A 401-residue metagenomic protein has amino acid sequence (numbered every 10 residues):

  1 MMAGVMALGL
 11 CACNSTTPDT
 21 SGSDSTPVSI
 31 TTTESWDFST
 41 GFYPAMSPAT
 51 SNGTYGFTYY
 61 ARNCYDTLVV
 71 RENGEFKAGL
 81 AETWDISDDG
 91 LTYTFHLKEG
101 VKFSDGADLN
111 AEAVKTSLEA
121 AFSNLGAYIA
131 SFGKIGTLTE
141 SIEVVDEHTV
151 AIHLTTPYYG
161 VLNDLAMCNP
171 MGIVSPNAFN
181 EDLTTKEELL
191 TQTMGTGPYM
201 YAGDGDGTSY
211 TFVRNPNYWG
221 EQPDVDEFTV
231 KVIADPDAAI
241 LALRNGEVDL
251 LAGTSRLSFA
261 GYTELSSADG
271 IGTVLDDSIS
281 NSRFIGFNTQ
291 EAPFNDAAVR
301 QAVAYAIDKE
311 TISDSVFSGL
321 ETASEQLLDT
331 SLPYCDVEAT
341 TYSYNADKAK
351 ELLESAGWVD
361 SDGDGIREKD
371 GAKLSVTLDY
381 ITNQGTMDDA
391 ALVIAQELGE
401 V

Functional and structural regions predicted by a protein language model:
G9-A12: C-terminal motif of bacterial Sec signal peptides marking the signal peptidase cleavage site
T33-D88, E119, M194: N-terminal lobe/hinge region of extracytoplasmic solute-binding protein
T54-Y55, M167-P223, E227, A346-D347 (+1 more regions): Gly/Pro-rich hinge or "lid" segments in bacterial periplasmic/extracellular proteins
R71-E72, K98, V213-Y218, I279-A302 (+4 more regions): A bilobed periplasmic-binding-protein/Venus flytrap-type ligand-binding module shared by bacterial periplasmic
E82-A127, P293: Aromatic- and charge-enriched surface segment that lines or borders ligand/interaction sites
S131-A178: Surface-exposed binding/hinge segments that line and control ligand-binding clefts or catalytic entry sites
S141-E143, A202-V213, T229-E291, A302 (+1 more regions): Extracellular/periplasmic solute-recognition and catalytic clefts
N295-Q396: Append "and occasionally in soluble cytosolic enzymes with long acidic Gly/Pro-rich linkers
